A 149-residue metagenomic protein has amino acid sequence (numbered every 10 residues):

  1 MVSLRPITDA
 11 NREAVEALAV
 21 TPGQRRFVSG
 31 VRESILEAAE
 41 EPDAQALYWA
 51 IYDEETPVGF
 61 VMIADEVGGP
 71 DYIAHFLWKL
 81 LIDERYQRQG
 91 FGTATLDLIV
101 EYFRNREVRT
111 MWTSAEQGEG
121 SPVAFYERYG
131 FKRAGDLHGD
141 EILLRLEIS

Functional and structural regions predicted by a protein language model:
V2-W78, D83-R85, L96-L98, Y102 (+1 more regions): Acetyl-CoA-dependent GNAT
A64-V67, A115-Q117, G130, I148: Short, well-ordered turn and helix-capping elements at secondary-structure junctions
P70, D83-D97, R106, Q117-A124 (+1 more regions): Conserved glycine-rich acetyl-CoA-binding loop
F76-L77, A94, S121, L143: Amphipathic alpha-helical recognition patches that constitute DNA-binding helices
K79-L81, W112-S114, L143-R145: Short aromatic/hydrophobic contact patches that present stacked aromatics for nucleic-acid/ligand binding
F103-A115: Conserved GNAT acetyl-CoA-binding A-motif
W112-V123, G139-E141: Conserved beta-strand-loop-alpha-helix junction that forms the acyl-donor binding cleft
K132, H138-S149: Terminal substrate-recognition subdomain of acyl/acetyltransferases
